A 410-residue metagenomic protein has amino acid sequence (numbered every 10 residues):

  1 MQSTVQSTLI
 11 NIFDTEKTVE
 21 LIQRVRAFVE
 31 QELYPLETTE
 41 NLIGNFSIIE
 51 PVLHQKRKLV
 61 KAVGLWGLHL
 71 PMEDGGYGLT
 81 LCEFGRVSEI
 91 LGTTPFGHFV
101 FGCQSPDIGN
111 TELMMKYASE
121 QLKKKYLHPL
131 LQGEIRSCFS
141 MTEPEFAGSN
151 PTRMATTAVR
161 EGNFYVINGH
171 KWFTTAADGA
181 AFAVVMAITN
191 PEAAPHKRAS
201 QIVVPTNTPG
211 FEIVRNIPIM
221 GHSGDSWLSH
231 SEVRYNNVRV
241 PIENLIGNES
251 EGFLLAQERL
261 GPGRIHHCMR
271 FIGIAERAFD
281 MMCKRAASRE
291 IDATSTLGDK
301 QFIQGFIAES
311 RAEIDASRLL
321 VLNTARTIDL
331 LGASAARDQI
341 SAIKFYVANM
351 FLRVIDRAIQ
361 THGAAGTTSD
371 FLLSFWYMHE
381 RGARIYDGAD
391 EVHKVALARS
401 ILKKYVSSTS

Functional and structural regions predicted by a protein language model:
M1-H98, Q104, Y117-L122, P129-E134 (+4 more regions): Alpha-helical interface subdomain recognition
T111-Y117, S140, E192: Flexible, glycine-rich active-site loops centered on histidine and acidic residues that chelate a metal or position
G133-T142, M186: A short, Trp-centered hydrophobic/proline-enriched beta-strand micro-motif
E143-M154, R160, Y165: Hydrophobic, small-residue-rich alpha-helical packing segments that form membrane-like cores
E145-S149, F173-A176, E192-A193, I219-S229: Short Gly/Pro-enriched turn/cap motifs at secondary-structure boundaries
R153, N207-R239: Flexible, small-/acidic-enriched active-site or ligand-binding loops
F164, N168-V214: A short core secondary-structure module
N237-L255: Long, acidic (Asp/Glu-rich), low-complexity accessory segments flanking structured domains
